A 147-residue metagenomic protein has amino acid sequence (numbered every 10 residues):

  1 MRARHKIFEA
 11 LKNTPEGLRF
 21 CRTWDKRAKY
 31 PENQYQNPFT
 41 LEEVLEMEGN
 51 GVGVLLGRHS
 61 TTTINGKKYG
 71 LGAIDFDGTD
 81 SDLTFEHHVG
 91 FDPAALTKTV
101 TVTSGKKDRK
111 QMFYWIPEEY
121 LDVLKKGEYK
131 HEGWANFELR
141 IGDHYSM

Functional and structural regions predicted by a protein language model:
M1-M147: Conserved phosphate/metal-binding and DNA-contacting active-site motifs used in DNA phosphodiester-bond processing
